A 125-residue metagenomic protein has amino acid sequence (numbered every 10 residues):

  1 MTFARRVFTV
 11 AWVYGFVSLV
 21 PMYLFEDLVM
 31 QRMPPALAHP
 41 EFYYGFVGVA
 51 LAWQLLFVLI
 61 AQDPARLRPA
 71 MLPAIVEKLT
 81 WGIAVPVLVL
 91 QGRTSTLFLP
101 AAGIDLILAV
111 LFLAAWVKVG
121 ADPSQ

Functional and structural regions predicted by a protein language model:
M1-Y14: Cytosolic juxtamembrane helix and N-cap/initiation of the first transmembrane helix
V10, I107-Q125: Membrane-water interface at the C-terminal end of transmembrane alpha helices
V13-P21, H39-Q62, P73-L79: Core segments of alpha-helical transmembrane spans in multipass integral membrane proteins
L19-M22, L56-A61, V85-V89, F112-W116: Structural signal for membrane-spanning alpha-helices in multi-pass inner-membrane proteins, emphasizing helix cores
D27-L37: Membrane-interface helix termini and inter-helical loops of multi-pass transporters
V29, L55-L72, V89-L90: Juxtamembrane helix-break-helix junctions at the cytosolic face of small multi-pass alpha-helical membrane proteins
M71-V85, A101-F112: Hydrophobic alpha-helical segments of small multi-pass membrane proteins
G82-P100, V117: Membrane-helix boundary connector in multi-pass membrane proteins
